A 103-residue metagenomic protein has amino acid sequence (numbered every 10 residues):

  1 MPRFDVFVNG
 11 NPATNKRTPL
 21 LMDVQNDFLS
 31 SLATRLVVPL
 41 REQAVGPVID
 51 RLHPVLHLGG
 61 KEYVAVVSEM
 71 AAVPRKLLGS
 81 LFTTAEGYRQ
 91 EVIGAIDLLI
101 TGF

Functional and structural regions predicted by a protein language model:
M1-N9: Short coil-to-beta transition motif at edge beta-strands of beta-rich domains
P2, V24, L32-R35, R51 (+3 more regions): Residue-level signal for pocket-adjacent positions within structured domains
P2-R3, R17, H53-P54, Y63 (+1 more regions): Generic secretory/membrane-interface signal
V6, N15-V55: Compact nucleic-acid interaction/catalytic patches
V8, M22, G94-D97: Residue-level recognition of well-ordered secondary-structure positions
L58-F103: C-terminal terminal-subdomain/extension
